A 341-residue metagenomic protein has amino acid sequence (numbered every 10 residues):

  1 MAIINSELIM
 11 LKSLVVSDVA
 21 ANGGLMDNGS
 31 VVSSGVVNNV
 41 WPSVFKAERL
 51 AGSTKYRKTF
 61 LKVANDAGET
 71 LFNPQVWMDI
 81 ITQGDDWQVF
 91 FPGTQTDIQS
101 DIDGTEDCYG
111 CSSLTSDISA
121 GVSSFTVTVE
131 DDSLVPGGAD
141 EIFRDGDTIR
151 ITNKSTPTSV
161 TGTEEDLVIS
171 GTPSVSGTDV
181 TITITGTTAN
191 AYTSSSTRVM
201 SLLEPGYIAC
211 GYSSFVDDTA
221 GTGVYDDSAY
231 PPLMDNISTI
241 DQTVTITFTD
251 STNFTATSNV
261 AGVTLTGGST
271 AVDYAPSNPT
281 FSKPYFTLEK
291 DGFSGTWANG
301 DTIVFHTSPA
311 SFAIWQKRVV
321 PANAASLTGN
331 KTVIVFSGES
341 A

Functional and structural regions predicted by a protein language model:
M1-D117, P136, T148-R150, T193-V199 (+1 more regions): Long, small/polar-residue-biased beta-strand-and-loop interaction regions
M1-M26, S34, G146-I149, I169 (+4 more regions): Membrane engagement elements in two modes
N38-N39, S119-S133, T280-K290: Short, structured beta-strand/loop micro-motifs enriched in basic residues and often containing a Trp
A47, A139-E141, G295: Residue "hotspots" at secondary-structure boundaries inside conserved domains
I81, K154-T156, N259-L265: Change "in extracellular beta-sheet-rich domains … of secreted and cell-surface proteins" to "in beta-sheet-rich domains
Q99-S194, L202-T245: Autoprocessing Asn-cyclization modules and mimics
R144-D145, T188-A209, N278-I314, P321-I334: Surface-exposed interaction regions enriched in Ser/Thr/Asp/Glu that occur as long low-complexity tracts or repetitive
G211-I240, F248, T252-F254, N259-P309: Bacterial flagellar/type III secretion structural subunits and associated motility module proteins, recognized via
